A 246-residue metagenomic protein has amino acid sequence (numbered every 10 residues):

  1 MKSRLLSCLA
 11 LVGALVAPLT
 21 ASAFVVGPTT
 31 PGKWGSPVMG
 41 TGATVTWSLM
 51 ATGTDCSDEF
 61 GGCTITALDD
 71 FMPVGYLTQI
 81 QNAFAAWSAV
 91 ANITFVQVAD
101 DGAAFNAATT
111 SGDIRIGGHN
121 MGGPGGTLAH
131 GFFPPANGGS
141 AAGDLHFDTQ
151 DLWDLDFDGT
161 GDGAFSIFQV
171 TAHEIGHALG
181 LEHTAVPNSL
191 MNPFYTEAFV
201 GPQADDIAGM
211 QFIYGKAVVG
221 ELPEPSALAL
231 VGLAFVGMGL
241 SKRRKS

Functional and structural regions predicted by a protein language model:
M1, H173, G239-S241: Short alpha-helical segments used as structural interaction elements across diverse proteins
M1-L9: Bacterial N-terminal signal peptides that target proteins for export
C8-L9, F212, L230: A ubiquitous, low-specificity "background" feature that marks scattered single residues across proteins without
L9-P18: Bacterial N-terminal signal peptides
L19-P223: Zinc-dependent metalloendopeptidases
P223-S241: A short, hydrophobic C-terminal helix/tail in secreted or cell-surface proteins
R243-S246: Short, charged juxtamembrane terminal tails flanking transmembrane helices
